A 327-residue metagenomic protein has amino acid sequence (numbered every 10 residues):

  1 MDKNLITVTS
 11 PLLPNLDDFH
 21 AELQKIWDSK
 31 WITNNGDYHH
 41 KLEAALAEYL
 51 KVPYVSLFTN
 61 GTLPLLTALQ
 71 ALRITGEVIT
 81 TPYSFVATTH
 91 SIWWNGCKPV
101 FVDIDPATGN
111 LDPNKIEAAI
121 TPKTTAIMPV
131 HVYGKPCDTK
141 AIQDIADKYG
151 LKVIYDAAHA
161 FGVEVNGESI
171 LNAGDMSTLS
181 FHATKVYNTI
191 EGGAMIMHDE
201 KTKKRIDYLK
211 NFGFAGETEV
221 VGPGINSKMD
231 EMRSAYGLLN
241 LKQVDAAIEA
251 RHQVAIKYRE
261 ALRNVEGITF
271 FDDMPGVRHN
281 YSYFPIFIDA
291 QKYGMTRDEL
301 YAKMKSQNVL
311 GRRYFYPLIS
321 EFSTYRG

Functional and structural regions predicted by a protein language model:
M1-I32: N-terminal "arm"/small-domain region of PLP-dependent enzymes with the aminotransferase-like
T7, A126, T178, A194 (+1 more regions): Short aromatic/hydrophobic contact patches that present stacked aromatics for nucleic-acid/ligand binding
W31, N35-E77, Y83, S91-W94 (+2 more regions): Phosphate-binding glycine-rich loop
D37-A45, Y49-V55, N114, A118 (+4 more regions): PLP-dependent aminotransferase class I/II
S56, I79, V100, V153-I154 (+3 more regions): Structural detector of well-ordered beta-strand residues that form the stable sheet scaffold of enzyme domains
Q70-A157, E164: PLP-dependent aminotransferase-like
Y155-T189, K204, G216-V221: Conserved active-site segment immediately N-terminal to the catalytic lysine that forms the internal aldimine
S180, G193-D199, L238: Short beta-strand-to-turn element immediately C-terminal to the catalytic PLP-Schiff-base lysine in fold type I
